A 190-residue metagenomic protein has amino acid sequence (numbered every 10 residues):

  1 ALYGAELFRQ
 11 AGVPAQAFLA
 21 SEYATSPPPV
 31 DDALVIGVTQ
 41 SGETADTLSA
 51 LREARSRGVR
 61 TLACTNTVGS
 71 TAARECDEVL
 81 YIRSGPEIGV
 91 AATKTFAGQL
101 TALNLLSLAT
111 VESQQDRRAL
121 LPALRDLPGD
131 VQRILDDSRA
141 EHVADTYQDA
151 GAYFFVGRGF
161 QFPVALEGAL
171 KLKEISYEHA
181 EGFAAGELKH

Functional and structural regions predicted by a protein language model:
A1, P122-G157: Cofactor-pocket helix-loop regions in the catalytic cores of large enzyme subunits
A1-D126, R158: Glycine-rich phosphate-binding loops that contact phosphosugars or nucleotide phosphates
V13, Q148-H190: Acidic catalytic cores of enzymes that act on phosphate-bearing nucleotides/polynucleotides
A20, Q132-R139, A180-H190: A general structural motif
T47, R117-R118, R133, H179-E181: Acidic/polar loop patches that form or flank catalytic/metal-binding clefts of enzymes that bind anionic ligands
L48-R52, D145, L170: Alpha-helical segments flanking ligand/cofactor-binding loops in enzyme cores
V111, D136, Y177: Residue-level marker of positions within ordered structural domains that often coincide with functionally constrained
